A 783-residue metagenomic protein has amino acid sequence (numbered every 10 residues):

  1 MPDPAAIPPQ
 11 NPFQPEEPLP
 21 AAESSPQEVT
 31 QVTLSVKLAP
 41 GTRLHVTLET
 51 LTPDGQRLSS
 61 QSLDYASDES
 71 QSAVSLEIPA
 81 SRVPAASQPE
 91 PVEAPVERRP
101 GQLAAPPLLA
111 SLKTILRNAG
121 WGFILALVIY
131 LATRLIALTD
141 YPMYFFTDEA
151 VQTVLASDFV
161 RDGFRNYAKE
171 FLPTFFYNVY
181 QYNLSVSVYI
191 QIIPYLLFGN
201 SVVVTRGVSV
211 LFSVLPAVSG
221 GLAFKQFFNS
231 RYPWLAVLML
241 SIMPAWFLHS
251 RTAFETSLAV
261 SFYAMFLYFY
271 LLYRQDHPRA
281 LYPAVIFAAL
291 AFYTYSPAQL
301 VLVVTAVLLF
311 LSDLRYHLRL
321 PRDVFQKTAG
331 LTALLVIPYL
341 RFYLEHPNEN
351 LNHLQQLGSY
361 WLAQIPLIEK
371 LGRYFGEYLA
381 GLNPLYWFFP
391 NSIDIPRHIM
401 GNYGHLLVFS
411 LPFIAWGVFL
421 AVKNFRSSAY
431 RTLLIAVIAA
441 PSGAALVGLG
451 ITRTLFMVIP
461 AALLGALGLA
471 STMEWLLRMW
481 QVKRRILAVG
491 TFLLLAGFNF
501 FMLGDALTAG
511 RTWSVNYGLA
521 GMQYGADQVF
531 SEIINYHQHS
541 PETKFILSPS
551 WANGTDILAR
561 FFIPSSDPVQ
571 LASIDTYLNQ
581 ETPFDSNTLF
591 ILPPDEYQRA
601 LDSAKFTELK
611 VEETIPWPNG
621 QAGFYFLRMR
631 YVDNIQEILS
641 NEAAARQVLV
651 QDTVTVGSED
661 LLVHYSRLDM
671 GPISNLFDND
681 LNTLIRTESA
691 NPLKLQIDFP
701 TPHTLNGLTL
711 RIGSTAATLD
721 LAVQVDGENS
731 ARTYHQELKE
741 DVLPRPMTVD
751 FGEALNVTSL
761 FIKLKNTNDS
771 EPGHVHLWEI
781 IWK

Functional and structural regions predicted by a protein language model:
F145, A245-T256: Short acidic/glycine- and proline-prone juxtamembrane loop motifs at membrane-interface regions of multi-pass membrane
Q152-R165, L197, Y273, Q299-A415 (+3 more regions): Transmembrane-lumen/periplasm boundary regions of multi-pass, lipid-linked membrane glycan transferases
F175, Y403, R484-I574, A717-D720: Membrane-proximal, lumen/periplasm-facing interface regions of secretory-pathway glyco- and lipid-modifying enzymes
G207-N229, M265, P412-F419, L467: Transmembrane-helix motifs of polytopic, lipid-linked glycan transferases
F227-S230, Y263-A284, A291: Membrane-interface transmembrane helices that cradle and orient dolichyl/undecaprenyl
S250, L300, H405-F413, Y430-L476 (+1 more regions): Hydrophobic/aromatic-rich transmembrane helices and adjacent perimembrane loops
Y631-T701, R711-T715, E779-I781: Disordered, acidic Ser/Thr/Pro-rich linker "stalks" and the adjacent N-terminal cap of the next globular domain
D678-Y734, L743-K783: Aromatic, loop-rich ligand-recognition surfaces of beta-strand-rich domains
